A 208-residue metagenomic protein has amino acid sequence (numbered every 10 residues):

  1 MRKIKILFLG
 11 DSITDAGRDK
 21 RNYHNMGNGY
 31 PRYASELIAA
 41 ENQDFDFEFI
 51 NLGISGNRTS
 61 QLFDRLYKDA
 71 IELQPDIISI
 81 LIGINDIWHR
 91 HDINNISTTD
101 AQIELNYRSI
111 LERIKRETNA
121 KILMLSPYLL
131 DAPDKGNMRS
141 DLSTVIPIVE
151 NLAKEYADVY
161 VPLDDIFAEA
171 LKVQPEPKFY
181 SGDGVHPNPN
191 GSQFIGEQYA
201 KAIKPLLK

Functional and structural regions predicted by a protein language model:
M1-S55, L66-Q74: Serine-esterase "nucleophile elbow" of acetyl-processing enzymes
Y33-F45, Q61-K208: Alpha-helical cap/lid subdomain in secreted, periplasmic, or secretory-pathway luminal O-acyl-processing enzymes
